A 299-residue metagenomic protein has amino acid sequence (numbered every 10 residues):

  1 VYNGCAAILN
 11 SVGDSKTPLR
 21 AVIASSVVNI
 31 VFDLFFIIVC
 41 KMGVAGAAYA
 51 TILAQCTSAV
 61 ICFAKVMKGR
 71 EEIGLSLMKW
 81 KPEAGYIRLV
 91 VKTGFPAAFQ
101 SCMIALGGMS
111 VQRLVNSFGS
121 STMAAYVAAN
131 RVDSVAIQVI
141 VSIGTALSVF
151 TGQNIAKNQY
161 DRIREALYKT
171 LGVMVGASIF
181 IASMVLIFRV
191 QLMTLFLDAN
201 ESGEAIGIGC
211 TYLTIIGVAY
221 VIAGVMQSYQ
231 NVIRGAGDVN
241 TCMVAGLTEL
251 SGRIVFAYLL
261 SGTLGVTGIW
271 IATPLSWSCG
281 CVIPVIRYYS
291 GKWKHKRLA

Functional and structural regions predicted by a protein language model:
V1-N10, P18-S26, A47-V60, G144 (+3 more regions): Short runs within selected transmembrane alpha-helices of multi-pass transporters and secretion channels
Y2-P18, A125-I187, A223-A245: Small-residue-rich hydrophobic transmembrane alpha-helices
G4-C5, Y86, A98, S110-V111 (+6 more regions): Hydrophobic alpha-helical segments typical of transmembrane helices and their membrane-interface/capping positions
G4-I8, V27-F35, F63, M109-R113 (+5 more regions): Alpha-helical transmembrane segments of multipass membrane proteins
S25, A54-S58, C62, V66 (+1 more regions): Transmembrane helical elements of multi-pass membrane transporters/channels
V28, V39-F95, T151-A219, L260-A299: Short alpha-helical transmembrane segments in multi-pass integral membrane proteins
F35-M42, C102-R131, V135, Q153 (+3 more regions): Helix-terminus/linker motif at the lipid-water interface of multi-pass membrane proteins
Q100-C102, T214, E249: Transmembrane alpha-helical segments of multi-pass transport proteins
